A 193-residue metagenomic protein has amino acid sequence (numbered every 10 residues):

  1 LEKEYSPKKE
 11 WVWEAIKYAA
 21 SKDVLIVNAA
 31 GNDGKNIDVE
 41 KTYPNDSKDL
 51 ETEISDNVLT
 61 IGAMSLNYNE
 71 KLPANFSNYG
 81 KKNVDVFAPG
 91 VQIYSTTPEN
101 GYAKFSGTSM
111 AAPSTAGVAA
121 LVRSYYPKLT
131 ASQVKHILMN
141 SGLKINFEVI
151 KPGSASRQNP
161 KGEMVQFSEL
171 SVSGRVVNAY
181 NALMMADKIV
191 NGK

Functional and structural regions predicted by a protein language model:
L1-K8, A29: Short acidic, glycine-rich surface-loop motifs adjacent to enzyme active sites
E10-S21, A116, A120, S132 (+3 more regions): Solvent-exposed, polar/charged alpha-helical surfaces in well-ordered, non-transmembrane soluble domains, broadly
A19, D23, V27-A29: Short alpha-beta junction capping motif
K22-V24, D46-S124, K128, S132 (+2 more regions): Extracellular S/T/G-rich loop segment that most often corresponds to the catalytic His/Ser-adjacent loop
N28, N32-E53: Glycine-rich, charge-decorated loop segments at or immediately adjacent to ligand/cofactor-binding or catalytic sites
K35, Y102, L143-K144: Residue-level marker of structural boundaries
E40-K41, L72-N75, E148-P152: Short aromatic-enriched loop/helix-cap "lid" or pocket-rim segments at secondary-structure transitions that line
N57-T60, Y126-K193: C-terminal subdomain of the subtilisin-like protease fold in secreted/lumenal serine endopeptidases
